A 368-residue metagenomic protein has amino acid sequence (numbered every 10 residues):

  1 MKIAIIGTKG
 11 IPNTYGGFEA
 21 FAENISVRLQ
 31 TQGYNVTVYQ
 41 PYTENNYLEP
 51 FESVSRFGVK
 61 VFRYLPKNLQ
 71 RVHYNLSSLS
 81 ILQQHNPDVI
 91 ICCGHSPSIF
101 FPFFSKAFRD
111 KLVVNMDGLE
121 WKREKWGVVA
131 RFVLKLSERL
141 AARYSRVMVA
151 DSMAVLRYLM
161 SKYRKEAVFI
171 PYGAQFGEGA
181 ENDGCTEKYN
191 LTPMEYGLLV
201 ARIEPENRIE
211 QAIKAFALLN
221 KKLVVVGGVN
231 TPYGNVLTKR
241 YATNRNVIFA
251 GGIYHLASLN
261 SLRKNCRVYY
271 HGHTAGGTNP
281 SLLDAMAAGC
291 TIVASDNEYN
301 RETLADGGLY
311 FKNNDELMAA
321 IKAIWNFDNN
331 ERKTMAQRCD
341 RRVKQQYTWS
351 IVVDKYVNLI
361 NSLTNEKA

Functional and structural regions predicted by a protein language model:
A4, K188-N207, I213-V226: Conserved donor-binding/catalytic core segment of Leloir-type glycosyltransferases
T8-T14, R28-P66, A154-V155, M160 (+1 more regions): N-terminal strand-loop element at the rim of the active site of nucleotide-sugar-dependent glycosyltransferases
V72-Q83, P87-D117, G277: An aromatic- and histidine-rich active-site surface loop
S80, A130-M148: Membrane-proximal helix-turn-helix segments that form the acceptor-binding/catalytic region of lipid-linked
G227, N235-A257: Nucleotide-activated donor-binding/catalytic signature segment of Leloir-type glycosyltransferases, i.e., the conserved
V268, A287-A294: Short hydrophobic beta-strand element within catalytic cores of glycosyltransferases and related nucleotide-activated
H273-T274: Aromatic "clamp/platform" in nucleotide-sugar-dependent glycosyltransferases that forms part of the donor/acceptor
R301-A323, T334: Change "using UDP/GDP/dTDP sugars" to "using nucleotide sugars
